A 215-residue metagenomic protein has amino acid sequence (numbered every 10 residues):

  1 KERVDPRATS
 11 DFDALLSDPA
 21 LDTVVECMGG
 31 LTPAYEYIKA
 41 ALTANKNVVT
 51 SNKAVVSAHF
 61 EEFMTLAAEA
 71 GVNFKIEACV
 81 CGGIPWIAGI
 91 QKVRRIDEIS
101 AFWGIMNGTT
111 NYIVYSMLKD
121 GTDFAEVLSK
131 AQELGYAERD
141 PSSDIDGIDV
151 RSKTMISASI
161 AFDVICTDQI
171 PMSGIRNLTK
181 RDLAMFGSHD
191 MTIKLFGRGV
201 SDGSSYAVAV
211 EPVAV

Functional and structural regions predicted by a protein language model:
K1-T43: N-terminal glycine-/serine-/threonine-rich beta1-alpha1-beta2 phosphate-ribose binding loop of Rossmann-like
A8, V56, F60, G83 (+4 more regions): Generic structural signal for well-ordered, non-membrane alpha-helical segments in soluble metabolic enzymes
L21, A68-A137, I148-D149, I156: Rossmann-like NAD(P)H-binding beta-loop-alpha module
M28-A44, S51-K92: Rossmann-fold NAD(P)-binding glycine/threonine-rich loop
V48-V49, N73-F74, E138, I193: Hydrophobic beta-strand scaffold residues
E126-V215: Substrate-binding/catalytic subdomain of NAD(P)-dependent oxidoreductase enzymes
